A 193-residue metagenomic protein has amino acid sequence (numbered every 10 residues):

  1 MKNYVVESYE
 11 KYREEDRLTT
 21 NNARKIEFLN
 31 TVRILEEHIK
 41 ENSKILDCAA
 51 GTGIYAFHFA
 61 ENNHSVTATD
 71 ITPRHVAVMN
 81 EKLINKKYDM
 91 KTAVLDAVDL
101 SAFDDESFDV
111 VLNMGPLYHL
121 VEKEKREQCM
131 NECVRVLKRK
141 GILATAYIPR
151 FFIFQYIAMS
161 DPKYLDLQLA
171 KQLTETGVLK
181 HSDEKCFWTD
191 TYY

Functional and structural regions predicted by a protein language model:
M1-E41, I54, H58: Conserved class I S-adenosyl-L-methionine
N42-A49: Conserved class I S-adenosyl-L-methionine
I54-D99: Class I SAM-dependent methyltransferase SAM/SAH-binding core
S101-V111: A short acidic, Gly/Pro-enriched loop at the edge of an enzyme's catalytic core that lines a small-molecule cofactor
V110-E124: A short SAM/SAH-binding and catalytic strip from SAM-dependent methyltransferases
L120, D183-Y193: Acceptor-substrate binding/catalytic loop of class I
E127-I142: A short glycine-rich, Lys/Arg-flanked "PGG" loop and its adjoining helix->strand segment in the class I
I142-L173: Conserved class I S-adenosyl-L-methionine
